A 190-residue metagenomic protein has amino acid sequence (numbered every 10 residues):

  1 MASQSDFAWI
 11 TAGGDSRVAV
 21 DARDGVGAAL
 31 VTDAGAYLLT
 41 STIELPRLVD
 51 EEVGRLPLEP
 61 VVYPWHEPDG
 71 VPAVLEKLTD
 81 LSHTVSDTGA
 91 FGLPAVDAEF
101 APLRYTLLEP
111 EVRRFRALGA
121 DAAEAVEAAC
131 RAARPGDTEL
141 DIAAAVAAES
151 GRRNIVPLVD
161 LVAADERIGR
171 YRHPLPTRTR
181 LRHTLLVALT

Functional and structural regions predicted by a protein language model:
M1-E127, E139: A composition/biophysics-driven feature that prefers long, compositionally simple stretches
F7, T11-V20, V96-F100, D137-T190: Short catalytic-site patches enriched in acidic/histidine residues that coordinate or position cofactors/metals
R104, R131, Y171: Generic anion/oxyanion-binding catalytic loop in active/binding sites
A117-E127, R131-T138, A147-I155: Generic secondary-structure signature for well-ordered alpha-helical cores
